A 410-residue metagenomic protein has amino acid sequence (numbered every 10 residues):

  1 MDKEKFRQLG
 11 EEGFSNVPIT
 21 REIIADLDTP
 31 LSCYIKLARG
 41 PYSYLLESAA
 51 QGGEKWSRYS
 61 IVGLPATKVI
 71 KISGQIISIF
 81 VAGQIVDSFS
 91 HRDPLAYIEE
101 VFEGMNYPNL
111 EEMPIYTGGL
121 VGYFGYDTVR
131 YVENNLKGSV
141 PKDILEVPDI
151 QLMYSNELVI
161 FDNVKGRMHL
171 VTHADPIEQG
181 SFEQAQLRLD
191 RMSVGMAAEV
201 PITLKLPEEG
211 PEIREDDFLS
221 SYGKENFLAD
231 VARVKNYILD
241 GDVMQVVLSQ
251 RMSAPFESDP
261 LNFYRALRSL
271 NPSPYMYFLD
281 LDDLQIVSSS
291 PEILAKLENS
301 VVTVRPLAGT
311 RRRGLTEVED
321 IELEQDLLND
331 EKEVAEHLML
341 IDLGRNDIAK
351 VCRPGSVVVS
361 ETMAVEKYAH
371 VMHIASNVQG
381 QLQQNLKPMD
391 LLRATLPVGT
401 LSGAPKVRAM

Functional and structural regions predicted by a protein language model:
M1-M410: Extended alpha-helical targeting/anchoring segments, especially N-terminal organellar/secretory targeting helices
